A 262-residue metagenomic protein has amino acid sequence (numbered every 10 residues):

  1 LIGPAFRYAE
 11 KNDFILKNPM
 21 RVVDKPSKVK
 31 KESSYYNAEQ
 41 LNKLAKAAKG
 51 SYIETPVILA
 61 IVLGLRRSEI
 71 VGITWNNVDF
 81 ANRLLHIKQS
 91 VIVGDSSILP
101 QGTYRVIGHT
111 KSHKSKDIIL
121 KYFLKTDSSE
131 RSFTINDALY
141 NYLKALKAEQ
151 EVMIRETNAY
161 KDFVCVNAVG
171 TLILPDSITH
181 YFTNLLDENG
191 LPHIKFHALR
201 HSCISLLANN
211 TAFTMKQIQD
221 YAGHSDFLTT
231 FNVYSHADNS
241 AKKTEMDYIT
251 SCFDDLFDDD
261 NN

Functional and structural regions predicted by a protein language model:
L1-V22, R66: N-terminal DNA-binding recognition helix of tyrosine site-specific recombinases/integrases
A9-P19, V93-L99, A145-T157, N261-N262: Proline-centered turn/helix-capping motifs that create local helix->coil transitions or kinks
K11, I58, V62, E69 (+4 more regions): C-terminal catalytic core of tyrosine-transesterase DNA break-rejoin enzymes
V22, P26-I53, V62-L65, A138: Long, amphipathic, Lys/Arg-enriched alpha-helical "connector/arm" segment
S27, Y35, V91, Y140 (+1 more regions): Catalytic-site neighborhood detector that most strongly recognizes the C-terminal catalytic loop/helix of tyrosine
R66, T74-N76, A81, T214 (+1 more regions): Short coil/turn motifs that cap or connect alpha-helices
N82, V91-D127, D137-L139, A168-V169 (+1 more regions): C-terminal secondary-structure termini that scaffold catalytic or DNA-interacting sites
S115-I119, T126-L191: Active-site/catalytic core of tyrosine-dependent DNA strand-transfer enzymes
